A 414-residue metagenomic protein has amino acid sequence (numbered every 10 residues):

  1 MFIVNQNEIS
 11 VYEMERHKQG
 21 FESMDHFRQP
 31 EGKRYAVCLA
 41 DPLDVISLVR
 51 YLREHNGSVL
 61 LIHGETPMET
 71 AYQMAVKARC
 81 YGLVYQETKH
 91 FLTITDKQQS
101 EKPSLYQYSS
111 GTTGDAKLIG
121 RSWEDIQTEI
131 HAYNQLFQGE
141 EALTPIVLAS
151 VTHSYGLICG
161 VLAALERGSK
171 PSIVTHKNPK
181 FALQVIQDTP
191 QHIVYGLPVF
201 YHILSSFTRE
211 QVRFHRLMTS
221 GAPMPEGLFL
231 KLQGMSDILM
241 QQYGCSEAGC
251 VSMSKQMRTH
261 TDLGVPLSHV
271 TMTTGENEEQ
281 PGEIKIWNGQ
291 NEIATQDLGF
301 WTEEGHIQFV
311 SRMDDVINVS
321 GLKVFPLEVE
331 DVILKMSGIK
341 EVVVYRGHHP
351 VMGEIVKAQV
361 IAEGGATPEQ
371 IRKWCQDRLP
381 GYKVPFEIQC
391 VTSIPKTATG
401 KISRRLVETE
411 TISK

Functional and structural regions predicted by a protein language model:
M1-F2, A40, F91-Y108, Q138-P145: Conserved pre-ATP/AMP-binding loop-to-beta segment of ANL
M1-Q29, R121-E124: Conserved AMP-binding/adenylate-forming core of the ANL superfamily
S23-E65, L143, L148-S150, K323: Conserved AMP-binding/adenylate-forming
V76-V84, K117-L136, E140-I203, M240: AMP-binding/adenylate-forming
K102-I119, S246-E247: Conserved adenylation A10 loop of the ANL superfamily
S205-H260: Gly/Ser/Thr-rich phosphate-binding loop
T271-T273, N277-A294, L298-F300, H306 (+1 more regions): AMP-binding/adenylate-forming core of the ANL superfamily
L298-K383, S393, G400: AMP-binding/adenylate-forming catalytic core of the ANL superfamily
